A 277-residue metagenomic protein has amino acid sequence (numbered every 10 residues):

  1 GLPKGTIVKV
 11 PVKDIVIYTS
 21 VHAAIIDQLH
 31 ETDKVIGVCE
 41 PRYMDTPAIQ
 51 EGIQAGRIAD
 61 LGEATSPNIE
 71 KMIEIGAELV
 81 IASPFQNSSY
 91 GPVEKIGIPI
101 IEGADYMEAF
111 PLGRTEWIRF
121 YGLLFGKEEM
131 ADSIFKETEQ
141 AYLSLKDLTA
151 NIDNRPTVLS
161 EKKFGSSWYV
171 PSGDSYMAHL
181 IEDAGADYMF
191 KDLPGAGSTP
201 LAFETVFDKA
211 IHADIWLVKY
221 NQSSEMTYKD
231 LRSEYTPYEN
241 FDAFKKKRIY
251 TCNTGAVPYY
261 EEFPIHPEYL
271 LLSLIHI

Functional and structural regions predicted by a protein language model:
G1-I73, L79-A82: A short, structured surface patch at a secondary-structure boundary
G5, V10-D14, A24-I25, R57-E63 (+6 more regions): Second-shell loop/turn segments in exported
K13, A23-D27, E70-E74, G91 (+10 more regions): Solvent-exposed, polar/charged alpha-helical surfaces in well-ordered, non-transmembrane soluble domains, broadly
V16-S20, A24, M130-A184: Basic- and aromatic-lined ligand-binding clefts that recognize polyanionic substrates
I69-F85, I98, V206-W216: Proline-aspartate-enriched helix->loop->beta-strand connector
S89-G126, S223-P267: Charged, glycine-enriched surface loops/patches that mediate electrostatic binding to polyanionic ligands
M177-S198, L217-Y220, T251-N253: His/Asp/Glu-enriched short active-site or ligand-binding loop at hydrolase and phosphoryl-transfer sites
H276-I277: Conserved small/polar residues in nucleotide/adenosyl-binding loops
